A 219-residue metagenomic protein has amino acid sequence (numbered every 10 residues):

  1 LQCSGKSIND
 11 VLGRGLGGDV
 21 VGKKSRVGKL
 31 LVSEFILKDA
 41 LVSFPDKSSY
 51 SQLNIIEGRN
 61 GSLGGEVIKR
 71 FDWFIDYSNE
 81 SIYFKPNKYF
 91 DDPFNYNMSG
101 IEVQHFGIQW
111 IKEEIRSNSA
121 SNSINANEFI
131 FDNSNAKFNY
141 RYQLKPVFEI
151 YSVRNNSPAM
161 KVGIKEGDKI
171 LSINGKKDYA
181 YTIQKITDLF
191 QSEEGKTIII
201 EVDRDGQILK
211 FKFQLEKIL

Functional and structural regions predicted by a protein language model:
L1-G13, G61-G64, S152, N156: Aspartyl protease active-site motif detector
K6-K24, L53-I56, T187: Pepsin-like aspartyl protease folds
G22-V27, L37-D39, I68-R70, Y77-N79 (+5 more regions): Extracytoplasmic
R26-V27, K85-D92, Y96-I130: Extended boundary segments
K29, K165, L171, I186-L219: PDZ-domain C-terminal substructure recognizer with occasional recognition of PDZ-binding tails
S33, I173-K177, D205: Short strand-turn-strand beta-turns centered on an Asx-Gly dipeptide
L37-G107: Glycine-rich flap/beta-hairpin and adjacent strands of clan AA aspartyl proteases
I108-S172, K176: PDZ/PDZ-like domain segments forming the peptide/carboxylate-binding groove, activating on the N-terminal beta-strands
